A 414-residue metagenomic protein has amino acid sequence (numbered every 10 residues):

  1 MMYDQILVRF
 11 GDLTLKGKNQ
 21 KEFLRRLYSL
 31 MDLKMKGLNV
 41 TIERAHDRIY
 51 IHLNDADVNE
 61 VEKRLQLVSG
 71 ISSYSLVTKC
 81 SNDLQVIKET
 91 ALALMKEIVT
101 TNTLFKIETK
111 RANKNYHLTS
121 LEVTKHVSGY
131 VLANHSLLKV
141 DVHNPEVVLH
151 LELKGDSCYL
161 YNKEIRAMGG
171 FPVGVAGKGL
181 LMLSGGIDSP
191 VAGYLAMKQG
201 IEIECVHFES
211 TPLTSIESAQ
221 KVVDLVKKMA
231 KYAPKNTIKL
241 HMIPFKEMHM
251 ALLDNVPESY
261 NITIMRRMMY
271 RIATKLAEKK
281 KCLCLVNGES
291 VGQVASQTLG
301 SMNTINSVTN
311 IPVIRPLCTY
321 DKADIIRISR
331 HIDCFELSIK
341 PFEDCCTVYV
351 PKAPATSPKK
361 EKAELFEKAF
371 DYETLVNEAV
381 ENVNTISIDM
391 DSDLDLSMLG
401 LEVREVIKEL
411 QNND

Functional and structural regions predicted by a protein language model:
M1-L180, G193-I238, A355, K360 (+1 more regions): RNA-binding accessory domains that recognize and position tRNA/RNA substrates
L15, S72-T78, N115, E209-K275 (+2 more regions): ATP-dependent adenylate-handling ligase core
Y130-V131, G170-A176, H249-M250, D254-R327 (+3 more regions): Active-site adenylate/phosphate-handling loop in enzymes that bind or generate adenylated species
K178, F366-T385: Short, cationic low-complexity segments
L181, C205-H207, M242, N287 (+1 more regions): Structural beta-sheet core signal
I187-D188: Hydrophobic/small residue at the entry helix of a nucleotide-binding pocket
V291-Q293, P341-Y349: Small/polar glycine-rich anion-binding or flexible loop at a beta-alpha turn
D333-P341: A short alpha-helix-loop-beta-strand transition element characteristic of N-terminal alpha/beta dinucleotide-binding
